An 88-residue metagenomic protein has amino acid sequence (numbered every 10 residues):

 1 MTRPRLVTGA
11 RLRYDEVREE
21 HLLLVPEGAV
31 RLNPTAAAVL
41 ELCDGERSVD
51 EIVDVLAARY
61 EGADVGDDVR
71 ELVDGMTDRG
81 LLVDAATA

Functional and structural regions predicted by a protein language model:
M1-E41, A85-A86: Acidic, low-complexity/disordered tracts enriched in E/D and polar residues
G28-A88: Long, charge-rich, low-complexity alpha-helical segments
